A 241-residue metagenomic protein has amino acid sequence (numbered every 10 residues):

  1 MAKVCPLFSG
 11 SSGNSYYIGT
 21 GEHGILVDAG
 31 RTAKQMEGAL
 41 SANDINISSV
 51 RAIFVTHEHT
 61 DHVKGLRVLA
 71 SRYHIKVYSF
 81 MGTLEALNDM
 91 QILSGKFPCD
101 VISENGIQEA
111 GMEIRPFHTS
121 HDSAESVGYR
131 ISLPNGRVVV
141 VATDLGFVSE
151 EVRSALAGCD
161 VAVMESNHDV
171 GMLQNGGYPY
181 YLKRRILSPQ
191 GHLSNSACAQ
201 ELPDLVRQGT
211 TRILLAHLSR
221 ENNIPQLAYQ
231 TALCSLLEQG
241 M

Functional and structural regions predicted by a protein language model:
M1-N43, V127-T143, V161: Conserved beta-strand hairpin/beta-sheet module of binuclear metal-dependent hydrolase folds, prominently
C5-S15, E58-K64, P116: Structured catalytic core of nucleotide-sugar glycosyltransferases
S12, H59-V63, L84-A86, S123-A124 (+3 more regions): Active-site environment of divalent metal-dependent phosphoester hydrolases
L26-G30, V50-E58, Y78-M81, V140-T143 (+2 more regions): Active-site neighborhood of phospho(di)ester-bond hydrolases with catalytic His/Asp-centered motifs
A33-F80: Active-site metal-binding motif and surrounding structural segment of the metallo-beta-lactamase
K64-Y73, N88-M90, N223-Q230: Metal-dependent catalytic neighborhoods of phosphoester/phosphodiester hydrolases
F80-G128, S132-G136: Metallo-beta-lactamase
E150-G240: Cap/insert and terminal regions of metallo-dependent hydrolase folds
